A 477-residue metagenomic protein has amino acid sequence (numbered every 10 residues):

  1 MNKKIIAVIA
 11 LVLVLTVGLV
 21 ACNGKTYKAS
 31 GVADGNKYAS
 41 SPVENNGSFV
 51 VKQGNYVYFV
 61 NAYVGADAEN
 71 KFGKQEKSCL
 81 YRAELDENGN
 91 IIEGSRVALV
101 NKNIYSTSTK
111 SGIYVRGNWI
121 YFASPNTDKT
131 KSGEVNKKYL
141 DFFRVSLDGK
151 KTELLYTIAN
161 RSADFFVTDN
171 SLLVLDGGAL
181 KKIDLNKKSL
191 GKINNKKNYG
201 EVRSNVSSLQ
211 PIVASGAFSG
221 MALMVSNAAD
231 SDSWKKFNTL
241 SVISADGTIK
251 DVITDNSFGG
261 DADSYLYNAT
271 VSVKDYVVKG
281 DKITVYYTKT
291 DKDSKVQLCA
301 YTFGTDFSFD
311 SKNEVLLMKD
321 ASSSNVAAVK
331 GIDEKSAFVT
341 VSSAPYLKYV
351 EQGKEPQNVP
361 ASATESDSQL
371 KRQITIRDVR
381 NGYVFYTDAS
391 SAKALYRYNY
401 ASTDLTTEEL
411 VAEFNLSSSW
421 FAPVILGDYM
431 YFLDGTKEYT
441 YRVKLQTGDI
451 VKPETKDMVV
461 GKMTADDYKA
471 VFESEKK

Functional and structural regions predicted by a protein language model:
G18-A21: C-terminal motif of bacterial Sec signal peptides marking the signal peptidase cleavage site
N23-K25: Bacterial signal peptide processing site
A33-S78, I104-S111, I374: Beta-strand-rich domains and repeat architectures in extracellular enzymes and scaffolds, especially beta-propellers
E44-V51, I104-G117, A159-D169, E201-A217 (+5 more regions): Repeated scaffold domains used in trafficking and secretory/extracellular systems, primarily beta-propellers
Y58-V60, Y121-A123, V174, L223-V225 (+4 more regions): Residue position within the beta-strands of beta-propeller blades
G65-A83, D128-F143, A179-I183, D230-S241 (+4 more regions): Structural motif
L85-N88, S146-K150, D184-K188, S244-T248 (+4 more regions): Short loop/turn segments that connect beta-strands within beta-propeller blades
I91-N101, E153-T157, G191-V202, K250-S257 (+4 more regions): Beta-propeller fold detector
